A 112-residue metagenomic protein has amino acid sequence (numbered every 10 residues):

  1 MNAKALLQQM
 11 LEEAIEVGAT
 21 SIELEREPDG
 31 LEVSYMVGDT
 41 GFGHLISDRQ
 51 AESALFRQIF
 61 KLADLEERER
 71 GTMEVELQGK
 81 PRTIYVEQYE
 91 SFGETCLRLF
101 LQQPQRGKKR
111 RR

Functional and structural regions predicted by a protein language model:
M1-R112: N-terminal "pre-motor" subdomain/linker immediately upstream of P-loop NTPase catalytic cores
